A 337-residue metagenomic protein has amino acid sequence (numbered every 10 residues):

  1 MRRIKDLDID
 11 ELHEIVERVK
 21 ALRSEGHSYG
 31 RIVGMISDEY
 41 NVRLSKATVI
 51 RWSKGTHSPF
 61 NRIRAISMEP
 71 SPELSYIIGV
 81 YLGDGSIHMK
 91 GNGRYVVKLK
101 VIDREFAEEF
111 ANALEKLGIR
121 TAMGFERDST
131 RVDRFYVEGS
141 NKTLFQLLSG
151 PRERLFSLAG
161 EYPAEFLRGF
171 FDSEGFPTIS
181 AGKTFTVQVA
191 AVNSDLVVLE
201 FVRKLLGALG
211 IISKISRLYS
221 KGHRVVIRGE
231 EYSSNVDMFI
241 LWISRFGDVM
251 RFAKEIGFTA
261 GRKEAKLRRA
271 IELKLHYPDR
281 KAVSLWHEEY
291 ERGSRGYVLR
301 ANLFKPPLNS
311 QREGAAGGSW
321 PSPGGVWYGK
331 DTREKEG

Functional and structural regions predicted by a protein language model:
M1-G337: Internal intein/HINT superfamily modules and their associated LAGLIDADG
